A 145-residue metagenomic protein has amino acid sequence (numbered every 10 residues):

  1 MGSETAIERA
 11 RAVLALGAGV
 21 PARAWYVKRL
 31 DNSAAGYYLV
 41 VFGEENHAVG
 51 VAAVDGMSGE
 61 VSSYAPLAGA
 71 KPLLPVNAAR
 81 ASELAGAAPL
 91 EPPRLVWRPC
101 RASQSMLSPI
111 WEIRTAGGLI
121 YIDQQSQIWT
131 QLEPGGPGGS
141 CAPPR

Functional and structural regions predicted by a protein language model:
M1-N32, P66-A102: Short, non-transmembrane alpha-helical segments in secretory-pathway proteins
L16-M57, R94-Q125: Exposed beta-strand-loop-beta-strand "reactive/processing" segments of non-cytosolic proteins
G50-L84, G118-R145: A short, surface-exposed interaction/processing loop segment used at functional sites
